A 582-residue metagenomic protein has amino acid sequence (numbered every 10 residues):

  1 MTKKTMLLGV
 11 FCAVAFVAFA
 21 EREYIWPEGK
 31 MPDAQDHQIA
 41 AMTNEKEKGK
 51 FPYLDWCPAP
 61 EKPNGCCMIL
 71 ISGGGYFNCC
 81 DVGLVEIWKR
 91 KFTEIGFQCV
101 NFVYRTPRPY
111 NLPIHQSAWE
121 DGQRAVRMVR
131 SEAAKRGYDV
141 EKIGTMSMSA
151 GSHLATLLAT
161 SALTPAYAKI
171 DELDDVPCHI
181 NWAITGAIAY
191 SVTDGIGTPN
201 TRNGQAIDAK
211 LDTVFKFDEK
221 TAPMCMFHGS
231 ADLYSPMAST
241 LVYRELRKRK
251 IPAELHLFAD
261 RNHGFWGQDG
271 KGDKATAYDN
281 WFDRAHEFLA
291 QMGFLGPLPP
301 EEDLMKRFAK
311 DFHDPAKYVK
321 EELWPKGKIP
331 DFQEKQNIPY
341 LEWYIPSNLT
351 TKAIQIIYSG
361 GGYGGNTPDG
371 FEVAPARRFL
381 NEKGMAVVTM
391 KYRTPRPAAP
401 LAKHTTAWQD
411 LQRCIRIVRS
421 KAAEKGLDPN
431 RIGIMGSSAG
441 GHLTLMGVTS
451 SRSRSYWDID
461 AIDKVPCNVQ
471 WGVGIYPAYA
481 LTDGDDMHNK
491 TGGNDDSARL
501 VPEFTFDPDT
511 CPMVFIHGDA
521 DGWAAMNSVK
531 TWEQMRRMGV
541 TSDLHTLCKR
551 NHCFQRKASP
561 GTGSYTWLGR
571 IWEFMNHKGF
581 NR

Functional and structural regions predicted by a protein language model:
E21-E61, D303-L349: N-terminal cap/lid segment of alpha/beta-hydrolase-fold proteins
G65-G73, K352-G361: Short beta-strand element of the alpha/beta-hydrolase
V82-V100, D369-V388: Short amphipathic alpha-helix adjacent to the substrate-entry channel of hydrolases
L112, T240-M305, V529-R582: C-terminal catalytic histidine-bearing segment of alpha/beta-hydrolase fold enzymes
P113-A134, N280-D283, A402-A423, G569-R570: Alpha/beta-hydrolase active-site loop
R124-D208, E219, R413-S497: Primarily recognizes the serine-hydrolase "nucleophile elbow" in alpha/beta-hydrolase and SGNH/GDSL folds
K220, M226-H228, D509, F515-H517: Short beta-strand/loop motif that positions the catalytic acidic residue of the alpha/beta-hydrolase fold
L233-S239, G522-S528: Conserved alpha/beta-hydrolase "acid-adjacent" motif
